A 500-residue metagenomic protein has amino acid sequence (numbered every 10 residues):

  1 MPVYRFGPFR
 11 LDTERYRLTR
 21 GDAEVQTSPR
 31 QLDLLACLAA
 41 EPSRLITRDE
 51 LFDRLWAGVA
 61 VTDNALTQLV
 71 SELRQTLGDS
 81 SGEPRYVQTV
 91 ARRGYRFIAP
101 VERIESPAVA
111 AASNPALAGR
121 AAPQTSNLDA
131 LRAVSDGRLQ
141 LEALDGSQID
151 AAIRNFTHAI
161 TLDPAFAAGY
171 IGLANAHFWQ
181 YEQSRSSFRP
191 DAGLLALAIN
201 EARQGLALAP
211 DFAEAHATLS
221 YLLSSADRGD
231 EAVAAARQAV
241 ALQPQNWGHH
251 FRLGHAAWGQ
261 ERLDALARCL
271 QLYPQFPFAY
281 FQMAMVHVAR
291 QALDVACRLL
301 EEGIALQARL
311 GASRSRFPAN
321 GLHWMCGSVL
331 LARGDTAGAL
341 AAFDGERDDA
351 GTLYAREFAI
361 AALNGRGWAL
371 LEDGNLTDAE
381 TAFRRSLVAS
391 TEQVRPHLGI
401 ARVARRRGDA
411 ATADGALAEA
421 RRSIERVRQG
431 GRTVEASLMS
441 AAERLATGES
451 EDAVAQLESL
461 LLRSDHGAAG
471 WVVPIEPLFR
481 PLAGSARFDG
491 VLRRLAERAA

Functional and structural regions predicted by a protein language model:
P2-R5, L11, V25-Q26, L38-S43 (+2 more regions): DNA-binding patch around the recognition helix
D12-D22: Short, Lys/Arg-enriched N-terminal segment that forms or immediately precedes the first helix of a structured domain
A23-L55: Short amphipathic alpha-helical recognition elements used for nucleic-acid or partner binding across transcription
C37, R54, E72-D79, A143 (+2 more regions): Amphipathic alpha-helical regulatory segments at dimerization interfaces that relay allosteric signals between sensory
E83-S135: A short linear beta-strand->loop->alpha-helix hinge motif most characteristic of winged-helix/helix-turn-helix
A130-D264, R268-Y273, F278-M285, Q307-R309 (+2 more regions): Short coil/linker segments at helix-helix boundaries
R262-A500: Alpha-helical protein-protein interaction modules
